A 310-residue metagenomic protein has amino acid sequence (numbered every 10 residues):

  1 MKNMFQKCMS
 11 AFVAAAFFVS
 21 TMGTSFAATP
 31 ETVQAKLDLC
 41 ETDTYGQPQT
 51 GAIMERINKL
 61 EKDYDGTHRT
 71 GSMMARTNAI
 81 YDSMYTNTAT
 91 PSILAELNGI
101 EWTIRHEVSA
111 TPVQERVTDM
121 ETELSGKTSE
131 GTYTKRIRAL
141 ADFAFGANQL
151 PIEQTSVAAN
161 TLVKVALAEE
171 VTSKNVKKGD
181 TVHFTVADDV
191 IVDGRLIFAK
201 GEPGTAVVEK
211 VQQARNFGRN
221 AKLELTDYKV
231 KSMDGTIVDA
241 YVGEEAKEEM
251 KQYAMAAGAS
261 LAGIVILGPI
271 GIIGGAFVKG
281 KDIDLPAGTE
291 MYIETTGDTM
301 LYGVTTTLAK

Functional and structural regions predicted by a protein language model:
K2-F12: Bacterial N-terminal signal peptides that target proteins for export
K2-N3, F26-T29: Sec-dependent N-terminal signal peptides of Gram-negative outer-membrane/periplasmic proteins
F17-F26: C-terminal segment of classical bacterial N-terminal signal peptides
A28-A141: Alpha-helical, heptad-rich or low-complexity scaffold/stalk segments that mediate oligomerization or tethering
R138-S156: N-terminal targeting leaders of membrane proteins
L150-I266, I272-K310: Contiguous beta-sheet cores, especially beta-hairpins with glycine/small-residue-rich turns and Gly-(small hydrophobic)
